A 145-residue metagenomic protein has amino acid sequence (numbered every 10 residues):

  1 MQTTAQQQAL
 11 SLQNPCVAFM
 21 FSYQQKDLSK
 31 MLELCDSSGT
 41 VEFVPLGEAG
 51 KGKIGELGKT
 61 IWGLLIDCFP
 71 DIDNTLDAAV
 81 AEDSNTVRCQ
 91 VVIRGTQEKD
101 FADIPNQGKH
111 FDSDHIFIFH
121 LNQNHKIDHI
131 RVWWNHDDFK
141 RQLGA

Functional and structural regions predicted by a protein language model:
M1-S37, V41: Short, low-complexity N-terminal intrinsically disordered segments enriched in polar/charged residues
A9-L10, K30-V87: A solvent-exposed, acidic/Ser-Thr-rich amphipathic alpha-helical stretch
N14, D71-D73, F111-S113: Short solvent-exposed loop/turn micro-motifs enriched in small/polar/acidic residues
C35, I93-G95, W133-W134: Short beta-strand segments enriched in hydrophobic/aromatic residues within well-folded beta-rich domains
T75-V80, D114-H120, R131: Hydrophobic/aromatic beta-strand elements that line small-molecule binding cavities or substrate pockets in beta-rich
V92-Q123: Exposed beta-sheet edge and beta->alpha loop/turn motif
K126-A145: Low-complexity, intrinsically disordered terminal/linker segments enriched in charged and Gly/Pro repeats
